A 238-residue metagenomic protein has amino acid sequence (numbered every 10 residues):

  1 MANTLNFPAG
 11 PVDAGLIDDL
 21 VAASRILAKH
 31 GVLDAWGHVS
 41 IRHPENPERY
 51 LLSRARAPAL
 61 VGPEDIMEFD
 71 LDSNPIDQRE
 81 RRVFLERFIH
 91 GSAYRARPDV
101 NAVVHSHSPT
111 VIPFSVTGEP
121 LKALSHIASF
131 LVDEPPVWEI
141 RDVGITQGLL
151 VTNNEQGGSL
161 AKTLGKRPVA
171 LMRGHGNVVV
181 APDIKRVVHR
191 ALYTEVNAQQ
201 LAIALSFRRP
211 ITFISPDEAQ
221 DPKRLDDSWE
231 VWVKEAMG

Functional and structural regions predicted by a protein language model:
M1-G238: Glycine-rich flexible loops
